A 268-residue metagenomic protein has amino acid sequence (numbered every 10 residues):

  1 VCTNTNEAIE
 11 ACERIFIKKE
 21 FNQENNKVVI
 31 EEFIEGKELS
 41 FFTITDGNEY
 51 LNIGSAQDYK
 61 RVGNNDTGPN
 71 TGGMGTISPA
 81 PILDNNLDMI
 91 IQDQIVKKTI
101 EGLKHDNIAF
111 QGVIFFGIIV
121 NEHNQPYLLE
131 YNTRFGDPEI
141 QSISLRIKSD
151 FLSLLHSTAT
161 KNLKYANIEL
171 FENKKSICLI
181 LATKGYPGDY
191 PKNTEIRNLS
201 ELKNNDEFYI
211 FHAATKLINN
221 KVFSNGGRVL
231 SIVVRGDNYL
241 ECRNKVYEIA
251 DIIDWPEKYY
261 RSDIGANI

Functional and structural regions predicted by a protein language model:
V1-Q141: Internal nucleotide-binding/catalytic subdomain
T3-N4, T43-T45, L181-T183, V234-G236: Short beta-strand-to-loop capping motifs
E7-E10, G188-Y190, D237-N244: Short, conserved charged micro-motifs
K18, L154, T158, I249-I252: Conserved short hydrophobic interaction patches
G63-D66, A166-I168, K216-V222: Short beta-strand/turn micro-motifs at beta-sheet edges
G72, L179, C242: Residue-level signal for inorganic ion chemistry
Q92-I114, N132-E207, I218: Active-site "cap" helix and flanking loop/linker of ATP-utilizing ligase/carboxylase catalytic domains
T215-I268: Generic C-terminus detector
